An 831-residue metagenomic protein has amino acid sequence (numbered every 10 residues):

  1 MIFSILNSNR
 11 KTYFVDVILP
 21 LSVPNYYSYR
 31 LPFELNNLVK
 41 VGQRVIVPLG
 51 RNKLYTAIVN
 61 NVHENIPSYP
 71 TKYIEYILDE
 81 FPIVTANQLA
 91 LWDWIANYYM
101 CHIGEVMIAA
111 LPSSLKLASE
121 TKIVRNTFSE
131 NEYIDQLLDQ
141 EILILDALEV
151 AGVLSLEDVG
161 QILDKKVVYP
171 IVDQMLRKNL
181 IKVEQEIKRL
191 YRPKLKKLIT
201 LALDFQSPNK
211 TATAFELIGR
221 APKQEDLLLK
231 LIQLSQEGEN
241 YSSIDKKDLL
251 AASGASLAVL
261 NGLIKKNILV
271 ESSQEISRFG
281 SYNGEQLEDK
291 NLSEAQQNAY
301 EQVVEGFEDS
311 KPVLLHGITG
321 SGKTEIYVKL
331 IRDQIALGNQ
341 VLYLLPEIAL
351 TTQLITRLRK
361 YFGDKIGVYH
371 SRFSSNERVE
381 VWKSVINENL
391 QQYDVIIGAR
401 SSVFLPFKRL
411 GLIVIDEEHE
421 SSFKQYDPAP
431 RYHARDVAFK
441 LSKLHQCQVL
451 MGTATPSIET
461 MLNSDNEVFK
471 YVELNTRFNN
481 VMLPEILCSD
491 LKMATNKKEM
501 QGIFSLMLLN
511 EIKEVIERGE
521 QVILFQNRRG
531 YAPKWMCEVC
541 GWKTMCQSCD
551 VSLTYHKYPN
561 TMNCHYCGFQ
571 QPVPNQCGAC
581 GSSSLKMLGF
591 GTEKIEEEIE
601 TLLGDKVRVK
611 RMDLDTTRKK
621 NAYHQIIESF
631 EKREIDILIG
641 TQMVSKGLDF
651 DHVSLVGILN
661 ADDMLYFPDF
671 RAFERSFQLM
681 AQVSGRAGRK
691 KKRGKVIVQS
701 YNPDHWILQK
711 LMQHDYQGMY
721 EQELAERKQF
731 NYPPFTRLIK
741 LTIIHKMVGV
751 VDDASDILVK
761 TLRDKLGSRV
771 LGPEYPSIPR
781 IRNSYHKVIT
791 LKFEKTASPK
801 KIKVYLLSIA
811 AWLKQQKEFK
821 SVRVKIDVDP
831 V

Functional and structural regions predicted by a protein language model:
M1-V437, K443-L450, E467-V481, K765 (+1 more regions): Accessory, non-ATPase domains that flank or precede helicase/AAA+ motor cores in DNA-metabolism machines
T12-V17, Y29, A57, I486 (+4 more regions): Small-residue-enriched segments and motifs
N25-Y27, D245, R737-I739, Y785-K787: Short amphipathic alpha-helical segments
L49, I66-T71, E75-F81, G657 (+2 more regions): Solvent-exposed, membrane-proximal periplasmic/extracellular interface segments of envelope transport and secretion
L287-S293, Q297-E301, D309-T742, M747-D752 (+4 more regions): Inter-lobe coupling/hinge segments of SF2-like helicase ATPases
L603-V607, L762-V770, Q815-K820: Short secondary-structure junctions
K760-R782, V824-I826: A carboxyl-terminal module marker
